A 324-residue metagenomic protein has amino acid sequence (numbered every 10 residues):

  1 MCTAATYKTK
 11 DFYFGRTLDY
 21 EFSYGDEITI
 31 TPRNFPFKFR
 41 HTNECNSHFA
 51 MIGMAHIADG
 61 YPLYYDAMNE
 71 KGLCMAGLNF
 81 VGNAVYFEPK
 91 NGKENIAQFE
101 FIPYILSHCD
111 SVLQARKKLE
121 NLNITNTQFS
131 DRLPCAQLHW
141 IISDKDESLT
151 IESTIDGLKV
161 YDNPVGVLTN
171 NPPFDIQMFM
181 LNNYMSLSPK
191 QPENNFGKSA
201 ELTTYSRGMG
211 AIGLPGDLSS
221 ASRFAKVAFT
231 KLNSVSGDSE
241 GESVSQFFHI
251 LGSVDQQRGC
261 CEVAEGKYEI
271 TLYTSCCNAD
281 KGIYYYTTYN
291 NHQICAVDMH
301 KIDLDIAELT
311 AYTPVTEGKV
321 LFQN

Functional and structural regions predicted by a protein language model:
M1-K93, N126, A311, V315 (+1 more regions): A contiguous strand-loop segment
M1-T9, Y13, T127-S130, C135-A136 (+2 more regions): C-terminus-biased signal that marks the final domain/tail of proteins
G15, G77, E152, Y285-T287: Beta-strand residues in well-ordered beta-sheet regions across diverse protein folds
L18, N79, D144-D146, I155 (+1 more regions): Short, flexible loop/turn elements at secondary-structure junctions
Y20-F22, V81-N83, D156-K159, G166 (+1 more regions): Short, surface-exposed beta-strand-loop junctions and turns on beta-sheet-rich folds
G92-Q128, E240-F248: Proteins synthesized as precursors that undergo proteolytic processing into mature forms
N121-K159: Catalytic cofactor-binding cores of redox enzymes
